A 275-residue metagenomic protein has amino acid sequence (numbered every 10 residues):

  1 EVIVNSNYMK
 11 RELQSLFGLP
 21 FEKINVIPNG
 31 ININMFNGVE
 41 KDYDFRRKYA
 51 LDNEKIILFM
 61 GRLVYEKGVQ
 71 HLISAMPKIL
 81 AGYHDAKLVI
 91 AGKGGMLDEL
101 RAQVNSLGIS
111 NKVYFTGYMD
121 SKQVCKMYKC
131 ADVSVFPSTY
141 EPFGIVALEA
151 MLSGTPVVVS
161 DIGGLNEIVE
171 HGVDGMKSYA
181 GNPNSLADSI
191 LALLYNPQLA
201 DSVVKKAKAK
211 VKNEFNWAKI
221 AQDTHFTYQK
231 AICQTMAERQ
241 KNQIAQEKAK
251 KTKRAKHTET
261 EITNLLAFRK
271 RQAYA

Functional and structural regions predicted by a protein language model:
Y8, G30: Carbohydrate-associated surface elements
N37-L51: A short helix/loop element that forms part of the nucleotide-sugar donor recognition site in Leloir-type
K55-K78, L88, G95-R101, N184: A conserved mid-protein helix/loop that constitutes part of the nucleotide-sugar donor-binding site
Y118-M119, K126-A131: Short alpha-helical donor nucleotide-sugar binding micro-motif in glycosyltransferases
T139: Aromatic "clamp/platform" in nucleotide-sugar-dependent glycosyltransferases that forms part of the donor/acceptor
P156-V159, V169: Short hydrophobic beta-strand element within catalytic cores of glycosyltransferases and related nucleotide-activated
H171-G172, M176-P183, A192-P197: Conserved acidic donor-binding segment of nucleotide-sugar-dependent glycosyltransferases
S185, A192, L199-E214, D223-F226: A short, well-ordered alpha-helix in the C-terminal region of glycosyltransferases
